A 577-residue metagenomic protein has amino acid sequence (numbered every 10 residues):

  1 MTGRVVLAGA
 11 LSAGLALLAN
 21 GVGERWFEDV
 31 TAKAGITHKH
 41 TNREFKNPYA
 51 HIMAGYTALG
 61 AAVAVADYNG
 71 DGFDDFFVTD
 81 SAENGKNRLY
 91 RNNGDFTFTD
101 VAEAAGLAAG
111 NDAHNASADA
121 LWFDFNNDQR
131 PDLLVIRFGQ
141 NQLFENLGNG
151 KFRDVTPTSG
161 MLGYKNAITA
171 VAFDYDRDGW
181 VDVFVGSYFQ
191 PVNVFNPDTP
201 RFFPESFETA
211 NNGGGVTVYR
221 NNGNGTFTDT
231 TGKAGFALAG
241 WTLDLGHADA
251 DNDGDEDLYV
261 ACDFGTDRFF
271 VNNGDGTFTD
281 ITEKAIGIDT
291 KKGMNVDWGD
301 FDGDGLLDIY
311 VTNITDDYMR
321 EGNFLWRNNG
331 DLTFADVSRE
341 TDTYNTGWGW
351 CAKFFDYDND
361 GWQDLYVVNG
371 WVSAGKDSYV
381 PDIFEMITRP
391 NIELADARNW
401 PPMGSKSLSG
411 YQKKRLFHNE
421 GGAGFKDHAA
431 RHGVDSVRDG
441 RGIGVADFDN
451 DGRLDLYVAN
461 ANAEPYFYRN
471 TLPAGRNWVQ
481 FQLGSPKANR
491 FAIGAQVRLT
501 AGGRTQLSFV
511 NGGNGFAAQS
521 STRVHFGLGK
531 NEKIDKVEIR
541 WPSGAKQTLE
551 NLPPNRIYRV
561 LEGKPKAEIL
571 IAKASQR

Functional and structural regions predicted by a protein language model:
L15-G35, N42-M53, K406-R415, N419-G440 (+1 more regions): Gly/Ser/Thr/Pro-enriched helix-cap/hinge segments flanking short amphipathic alpha-helices
G21-E28, G85-V101, Q140-D154, F195-E208 (+6 more regions): Beta-propeller blade repeat segments, especially FG-GAP/WD-type strand-to-loop junctions in 6- to 7-bladed propeller
I36-A62, A105-L121, G160-V171, N212 (+8 more regions): Repeat-based blade/solenoid architectures
G60-G70, R91, A116-N127, P131 (+9 more regions): Beta-propeller blade termini
F73-D80, R130-R137, V183-S187, D257-C262 (+5 more regions): Hydrophobic beta-strand segments that make up the repeating blades of beta-propeller and related beta-repeat
E103-L121, I136-Y175, V185-T209, G213-G215 (+1 more regions): Asp-box/WD-like beta-propeller blade repeats and closely related beta-sheet repeat scaffolds
N166-T169, D289-G375, R438-R476, K536: Repeat-solenoid scaffold signature
S187-N211, T312-Y318, N369-L408: Short, conserved, GDST-rich strand-edge loop motifs in beta-rich repeat architectures
